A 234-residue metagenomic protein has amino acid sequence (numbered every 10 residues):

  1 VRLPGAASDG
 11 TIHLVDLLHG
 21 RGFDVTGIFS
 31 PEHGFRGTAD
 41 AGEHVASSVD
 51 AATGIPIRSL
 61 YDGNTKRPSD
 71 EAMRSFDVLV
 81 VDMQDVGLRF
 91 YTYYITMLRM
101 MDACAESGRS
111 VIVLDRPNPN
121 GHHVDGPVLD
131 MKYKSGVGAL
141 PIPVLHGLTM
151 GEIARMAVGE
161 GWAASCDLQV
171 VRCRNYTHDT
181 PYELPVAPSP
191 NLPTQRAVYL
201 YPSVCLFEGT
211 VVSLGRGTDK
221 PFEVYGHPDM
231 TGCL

Functional and structural regions predicted by a protein language model:
V1-F23: N-terminal phosphate-binding or glycine-rich loops at protein starts, especially the Walker A/P-loop of NTPases
F23, E106-S110: A short helix->loop->beta-strand "cap" motif at the edges of active sites that frequently abuts
D24-H33, L114: Short internal beta-strands
G37-A41, I112-K134: Glycine-rich, charge-decorated loop segments at or immediately adjacent to ligand/cofactor-binding or catalytic sites
A41, V45-F76, L88: Glycine-rich oxoanion-binding loops at beta->alpha junctions
D85-M97: Glycine/threonine-rich flexible loop motifs
Y133-V204: Conserved anion/nucleotide-ligand pocket segment
R196-L234: Internal helical hairpin/lid segments
